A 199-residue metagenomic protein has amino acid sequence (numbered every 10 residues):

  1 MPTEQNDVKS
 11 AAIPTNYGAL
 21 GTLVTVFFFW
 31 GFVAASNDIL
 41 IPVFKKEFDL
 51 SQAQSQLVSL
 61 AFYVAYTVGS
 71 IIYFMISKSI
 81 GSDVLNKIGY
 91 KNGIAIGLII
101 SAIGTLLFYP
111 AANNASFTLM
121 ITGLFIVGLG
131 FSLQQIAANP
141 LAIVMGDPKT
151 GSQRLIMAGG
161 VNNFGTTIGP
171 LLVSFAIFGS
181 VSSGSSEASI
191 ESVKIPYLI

Functional and structural regions predicted by a protein language model:
G18-K45, S70-Y73, G169: Extracytoplasmic
F28, S116-Q134: Hydrophobic core of transmembrane alpha-helices in multi-pass small-molecule transporters, especially MFS/SLC-type
Q56-S82: Central cavity-lining transmembrane alpha-helices of secondary-active solute carriers, predominantly the Major
I88-I94, M120: Primarily marks hydrophobic transmembrane alpha-helices of the MFS/SLC 12-helix fold
I96, S189-I199: Symmetry-related core transmembrane helices of the 12-TM Major Facilitator Superfamily/SLC fold
I96-N114: C-terminal ends and interior cores of transmembrane alpha-helices in multi-pass membrane transporters/permeases
L133-D147: Intracellular juxtamembrane helix-capping segments at the cytosolic ends of symmetry-related transmembrane helices
T150-F178: Glycine-rich segments within core transmembrane alpha-helices of 12-TM secondary carriers
